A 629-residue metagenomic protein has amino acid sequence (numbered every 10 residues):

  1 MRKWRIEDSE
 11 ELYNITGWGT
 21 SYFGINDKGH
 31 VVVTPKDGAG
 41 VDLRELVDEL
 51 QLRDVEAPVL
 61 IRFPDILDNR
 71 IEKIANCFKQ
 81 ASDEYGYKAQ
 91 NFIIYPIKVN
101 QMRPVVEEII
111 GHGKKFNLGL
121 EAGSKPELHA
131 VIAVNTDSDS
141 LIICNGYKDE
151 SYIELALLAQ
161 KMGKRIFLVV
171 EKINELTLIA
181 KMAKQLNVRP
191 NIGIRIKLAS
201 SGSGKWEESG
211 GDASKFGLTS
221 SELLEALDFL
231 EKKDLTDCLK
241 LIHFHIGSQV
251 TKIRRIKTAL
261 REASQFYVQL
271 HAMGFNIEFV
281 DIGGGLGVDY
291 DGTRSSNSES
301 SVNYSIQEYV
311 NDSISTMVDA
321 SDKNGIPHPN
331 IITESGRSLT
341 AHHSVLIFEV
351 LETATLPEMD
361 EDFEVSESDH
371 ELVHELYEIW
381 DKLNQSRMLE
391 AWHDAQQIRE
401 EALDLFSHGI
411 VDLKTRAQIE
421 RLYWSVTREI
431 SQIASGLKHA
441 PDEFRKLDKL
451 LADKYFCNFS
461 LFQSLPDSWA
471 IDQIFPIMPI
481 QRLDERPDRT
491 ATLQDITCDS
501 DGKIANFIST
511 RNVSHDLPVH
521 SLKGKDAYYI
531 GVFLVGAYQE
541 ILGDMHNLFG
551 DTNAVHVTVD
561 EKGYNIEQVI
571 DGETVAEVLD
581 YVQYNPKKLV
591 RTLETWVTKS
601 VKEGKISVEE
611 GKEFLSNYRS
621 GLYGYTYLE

Functional and structural regions predicted by a protein language model:
M1-G24, K28-G29: Charged, compositionally biased N-terminal leader segments and the immediate start of the first structured element
E7-S9, E72-Q80, R103-E108, L128-H129 (+5 more regions): Short alpha-helical segments and helix-capping/turn motifs at coil-helix boundaries
T20, I25-Q101: Low-complexity, highly charged intrinsically disordered N-terminal segments that act as targeting/localization
H30, G38, I66, N100-M102 (+15 more regions): Short, glycine-/Ser/Thr-/acidic-enriched flexible segments
A57, I61, D83-K88, M273-I277 (+1 more regions): Flexible, glycine/charged-enriched surface loops at secondary-structure junctions
D65-K73, E225, E262, D312: A non-catalytic, amphipathic alpha-helix used as a structural packing/dimerization or gating element in enzyme scaffolds
Y85-F279, L286-G292, N303-E308: Active-site-proximal beta-alpha core segment in soluble small-molecule metabolic enzymes
Y304, D312-I314, V318-E629: Charged (often Lys/Glu-rich) extended helix/loop segments that serve as interaction or gating elements
